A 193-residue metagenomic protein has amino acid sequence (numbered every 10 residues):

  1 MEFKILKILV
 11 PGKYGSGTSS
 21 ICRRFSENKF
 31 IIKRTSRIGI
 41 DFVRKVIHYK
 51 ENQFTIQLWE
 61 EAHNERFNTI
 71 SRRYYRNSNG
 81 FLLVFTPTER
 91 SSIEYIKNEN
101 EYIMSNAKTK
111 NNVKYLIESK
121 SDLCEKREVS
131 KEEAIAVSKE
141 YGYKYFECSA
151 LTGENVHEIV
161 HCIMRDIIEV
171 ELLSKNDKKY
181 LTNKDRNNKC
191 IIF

Functional and structural regions predicted by a protein language model:
M1-K175, F193: TRAFAC-class small GTPase G-domain
D177-L181: Activation on terminal intrinsically disordered regulatory regions flanking enzyme cores
T182-F193: Polybasic, Ser/Thr-rich amphipathic helices
